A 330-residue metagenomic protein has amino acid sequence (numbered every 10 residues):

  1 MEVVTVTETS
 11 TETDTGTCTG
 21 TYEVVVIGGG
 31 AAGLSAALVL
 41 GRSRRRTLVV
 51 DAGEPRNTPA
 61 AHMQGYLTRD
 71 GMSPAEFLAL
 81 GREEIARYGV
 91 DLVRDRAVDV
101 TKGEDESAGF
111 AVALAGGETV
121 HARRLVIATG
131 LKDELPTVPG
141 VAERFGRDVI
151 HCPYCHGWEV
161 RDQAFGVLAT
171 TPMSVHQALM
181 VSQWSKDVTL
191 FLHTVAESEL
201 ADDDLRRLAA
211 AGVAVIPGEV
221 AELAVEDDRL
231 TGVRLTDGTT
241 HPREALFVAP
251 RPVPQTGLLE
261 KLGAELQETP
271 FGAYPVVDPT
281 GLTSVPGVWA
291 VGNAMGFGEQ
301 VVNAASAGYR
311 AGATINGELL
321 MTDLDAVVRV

Functional and structural regions predicted by a protein language model:
M1-Y22, A79, Y88: Extreme N-terminal leader/targeting segments of oxidoreductases
V6, K132-L179, W184: Glycine-rich dinucleotide-binding loop and its adjacent helix/turn
T7, E143-E159, P252-V302, R310: FAD-site-proximal beta/loop scaffold in flavoenzymes
E8, Y22-E76, A164, M173-S198: Beta1-alpha1 glycine-rich phosphate/pyrophosphate-binding loop at the start of Rossmann-like nucleotide-binding domains
G30-A31, D133, P172-M173, M295-G296: Residue-level detector of alpha-helix initiation sites
A37-L38, V175-L179, V291-V330: A conserved FAD-binding loop/helix module that cradles the flavin
R42, R46, A52-E54, A61-Y88 (+2 more regions): N-terminal glycine-rich dinucleotide-binding loop that anchors FAD/FMN and/or NAD(P) in oxidoreductases
A79-L114, T119-A122, S185-A273, L320-V330: A Rossmann-like FAD-binding core segment of flavoenzymes
